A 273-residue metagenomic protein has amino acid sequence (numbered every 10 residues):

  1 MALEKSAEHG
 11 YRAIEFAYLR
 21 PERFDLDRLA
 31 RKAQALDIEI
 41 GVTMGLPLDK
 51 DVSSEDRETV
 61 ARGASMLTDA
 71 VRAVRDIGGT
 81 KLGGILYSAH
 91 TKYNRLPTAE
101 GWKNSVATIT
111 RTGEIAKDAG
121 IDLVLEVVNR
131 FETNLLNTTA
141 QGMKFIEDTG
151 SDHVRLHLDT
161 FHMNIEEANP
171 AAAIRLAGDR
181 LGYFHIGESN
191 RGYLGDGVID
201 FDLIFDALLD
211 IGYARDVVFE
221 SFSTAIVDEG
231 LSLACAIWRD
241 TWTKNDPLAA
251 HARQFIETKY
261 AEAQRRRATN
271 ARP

Functional and structural regions predicted by a protein language model:
M1-A7, G78, L136, A140-R155 (+1 more regions): Histidine-acidic metal/acid-base catalytic patches
M1-G79, S151, C235-P273: N-terminal pre-domain/capping segments
S6, I14, A33, G63 (+9 more regions): Conserved, mostly hydrophobic/aromatic
I14-F16, I38-G45, L82-G84, L123-L125 (+3 more regions): Hydrophobic faces of well-ordered beta-strands that scaffold small-molecule active sites in alpha/beta enzyme cores
F16-R28, D51-S53, H90-Y93, R130-L136 (+3 more regions): Acidic-and-aromatic substrate-binding clefts and catalytic sites of carbohydrate-active enzymes
L26-D37, T108-A116, A173-L176, L203-L208: Catalytic-core regions built around general acid/base machinery
G45-D51, G78, G84-Y93, Y183 (+1 more regions): A short small-residue
R57-R155, R239, T243-D246, R266-R267: Active-site acidic/histidine proton-transfer and metal-coordination neighborhood in alpha/beta enzyme cores
